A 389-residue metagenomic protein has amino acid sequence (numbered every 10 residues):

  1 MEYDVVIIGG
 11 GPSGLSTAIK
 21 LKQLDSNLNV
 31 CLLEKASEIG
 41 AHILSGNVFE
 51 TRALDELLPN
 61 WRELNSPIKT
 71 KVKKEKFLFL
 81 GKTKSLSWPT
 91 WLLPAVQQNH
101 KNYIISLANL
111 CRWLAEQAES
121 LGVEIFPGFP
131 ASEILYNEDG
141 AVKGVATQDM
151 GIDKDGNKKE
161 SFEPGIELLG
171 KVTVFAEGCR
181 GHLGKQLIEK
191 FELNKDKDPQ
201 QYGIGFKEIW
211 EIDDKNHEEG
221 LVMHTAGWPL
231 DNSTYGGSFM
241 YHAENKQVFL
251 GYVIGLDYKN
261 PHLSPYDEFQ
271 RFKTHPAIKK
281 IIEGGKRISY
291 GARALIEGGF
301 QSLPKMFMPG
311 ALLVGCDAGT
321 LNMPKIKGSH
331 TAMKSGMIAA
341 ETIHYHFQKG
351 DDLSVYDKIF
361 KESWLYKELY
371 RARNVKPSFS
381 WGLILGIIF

Functional and structural regions predicted by a protein language model:
Y3-C31: N-terminal Rossmann-like FAD-binding beta1-loop-alpha1 element of flavoenzymes
K35-T83: N-terminal FAD cofactor-binding segment of flavoenzymes
L58-E75, G128, N194-Y202, L353: A short alpha-helix-loop-beta-strand transition element characteristic of N-terminal alpha/beta dinucleotide-binding
L86-L107, E116, G144, V253-G255: Helix-loop-beta segment of a Rossmann-like dinucleotide-binding subdomain
I104, D317-H330: Glycine-rich phosphate/pyrophosphate-binding beta-alpha loops
A108, Q117-I278, I338, T342: Predominantly flavin-linked oxidoreductase catalytic cores and closely associated redox partners
A292-M323: FAD-binding beta-loop-beta segment adjacent to the flavin cofactor pocket
G319-K325, E341-I384: Active-site-proximal substrate-binding core of FAD-dependent oxidoreductases
